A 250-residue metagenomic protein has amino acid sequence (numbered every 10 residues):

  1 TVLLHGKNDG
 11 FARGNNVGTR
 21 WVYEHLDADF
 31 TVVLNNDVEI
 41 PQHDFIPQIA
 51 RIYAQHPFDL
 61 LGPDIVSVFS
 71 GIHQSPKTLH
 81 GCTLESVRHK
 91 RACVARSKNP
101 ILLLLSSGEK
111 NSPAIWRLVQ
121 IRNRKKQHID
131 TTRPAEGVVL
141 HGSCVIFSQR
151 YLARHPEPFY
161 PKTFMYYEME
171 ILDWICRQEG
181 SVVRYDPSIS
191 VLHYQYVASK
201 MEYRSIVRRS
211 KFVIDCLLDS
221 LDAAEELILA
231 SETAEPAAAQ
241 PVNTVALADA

Functional and structural regions predicted by a protein language model:
H5-H25: Glycine-rich, basic loop-to-helix element that forms the pyrophosphate-binding segment of sugar-nucleotide handling
D27-E39: Short beta-strand-to-loop acidic/aromatic patch adjacent to the donor-nucleotide binding site
E39-K77, C82: Conserved donor NDP-sugar-binding/catalytic core segment of glycosyltransferases
V66-R122: Acceptor/aglycone-binding surface of glycosyltransferases and processive sugar-polymer synthases
L102-P113, K126-F147: A recurrent flexible, glycine/aromatic-enriched loop bordering the glycosyltransferase active site that acts as
D130, V138-E157, P161-P187: A short, conserved alpha-helix in the catalytic core of glycosyltransferases
R154, R184-Y203: Active-site donor/metal-binding and catalytic loop motifs of nucleotide-sugar-dependent glycosylation enzymes
S188, E202-E232: Catalytic core of nucleotide-sugar-dependent glycosyltransferases
